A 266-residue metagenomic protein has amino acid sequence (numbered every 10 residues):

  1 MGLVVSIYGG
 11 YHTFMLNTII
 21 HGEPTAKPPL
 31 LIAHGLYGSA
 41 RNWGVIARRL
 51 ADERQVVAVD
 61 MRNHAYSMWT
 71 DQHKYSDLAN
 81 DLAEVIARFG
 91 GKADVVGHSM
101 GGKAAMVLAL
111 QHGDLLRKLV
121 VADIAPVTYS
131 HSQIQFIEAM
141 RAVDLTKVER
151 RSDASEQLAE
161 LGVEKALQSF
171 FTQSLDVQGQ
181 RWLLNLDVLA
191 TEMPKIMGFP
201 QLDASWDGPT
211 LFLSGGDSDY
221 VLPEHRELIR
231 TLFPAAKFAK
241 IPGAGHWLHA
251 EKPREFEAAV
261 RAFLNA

Functional and structural regions predicted by a protein language model:
M1-L31, A51-Q55, G90-K92, P194 (+2 more regions): Alpha/beta-hydrolase fold catalytic core
I19, T25, G44-A51, V57-V96 (+3 more regions): Active-site loop/oxyanion-hole signature of alpha/beta-hydrolase fold enzymes
G35-G38, S99: Active-site glycine-rich loops that stabilize anionic/oxyanionic intermediates across multiple enzyme folds
Y37-V45: Serine-hydrolase catalytic-loop signature spanning alpha/beta hydrolases and amidase-signature enzymes
M106-L110, R117-E149: Flexible "cap/lid" loop of the alpha/beta hydrolase fold
T146-L202: Conserved alpha/beta-hydrolase catalytic His-Asp/Glu region
G179-L232, K237-K240: Conserved serine/cysteine hydrolase catalytic core
A244-P253, E257: Catalytic histidine-centered segment of alpha/beta-hydrolase-like enzymes
